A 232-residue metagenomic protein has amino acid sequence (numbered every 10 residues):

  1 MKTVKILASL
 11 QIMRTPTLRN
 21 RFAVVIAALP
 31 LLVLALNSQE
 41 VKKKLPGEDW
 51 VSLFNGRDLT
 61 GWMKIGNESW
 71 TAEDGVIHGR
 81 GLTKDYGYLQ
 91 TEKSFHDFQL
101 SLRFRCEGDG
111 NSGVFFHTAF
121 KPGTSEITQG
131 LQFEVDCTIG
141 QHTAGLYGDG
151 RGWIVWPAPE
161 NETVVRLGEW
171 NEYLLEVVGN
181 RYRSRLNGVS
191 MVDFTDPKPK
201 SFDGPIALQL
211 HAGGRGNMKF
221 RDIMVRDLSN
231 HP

Functional and structural regions predicted by a protein language model:
M1-R19: N-terminal secretory signal peptides that target proteins for export/translocation
K2-T3, T17, L34-V41: Short, low-complexity interaction segments enriched in Ser/Thr/Pro/Gly
Q11, A28-P30, P46, V178: Residue-level detector of alpha-helix boundary/anchor positions
R19-N20, F133: Residue-level micro-sites within transmembrane alpha helices that shape and flank functional polar/acidic positions
A23-V33: Bacterial N-terminal signal peptides
L36-P232: Carbohydrate-interacting regions of secretory-pathway proteins
